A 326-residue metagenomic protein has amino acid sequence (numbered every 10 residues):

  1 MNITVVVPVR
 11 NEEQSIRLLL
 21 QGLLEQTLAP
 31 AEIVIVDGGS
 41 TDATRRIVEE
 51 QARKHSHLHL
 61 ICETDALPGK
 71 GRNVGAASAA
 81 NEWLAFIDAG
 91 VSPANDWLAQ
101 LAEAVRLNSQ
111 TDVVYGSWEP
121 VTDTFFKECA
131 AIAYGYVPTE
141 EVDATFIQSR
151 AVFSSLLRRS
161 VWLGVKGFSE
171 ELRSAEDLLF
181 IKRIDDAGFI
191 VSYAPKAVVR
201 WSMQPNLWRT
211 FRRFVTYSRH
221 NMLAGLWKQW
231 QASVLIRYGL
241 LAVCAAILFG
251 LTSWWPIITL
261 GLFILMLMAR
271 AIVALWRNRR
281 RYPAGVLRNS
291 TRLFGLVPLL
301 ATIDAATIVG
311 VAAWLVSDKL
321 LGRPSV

Functional and structural regions predicted by a protein language model:
Q21-P30: Short, acidic, metal-binding catalytic loop of nucleotide-sugar glycosyltransferases
D37-R46, V91: A conserved acidic beta->alpha catalytic loop
E63-A79: Glycine-rich, basic loop-to-helix element that forms the pyrophosphate-binding segment of sugar-nucleotide handling
L84: Short aromatic/hydrophobic "clamp" motif used to bind/position activated sugar donors
D96-K127, S202: Conserved donor NDP-sugar-binding/catalytic core segment of glycosyltransferases
P120-V121, P138-L157, R173, L179 (+2 more regions): A recurrent flexible, glycine/aromatic-enriched loop bordering the glycosyltransferase active site that acts as
S169-Q229: Catalytic donor/gating beta->alpha subdomain of glycosyltransferases that bind UDP-sugars
L240-S317: Membrane-embedded multi-pass helical conduit in multi-pass membrane proteins, especially envelope-biosynthetic
